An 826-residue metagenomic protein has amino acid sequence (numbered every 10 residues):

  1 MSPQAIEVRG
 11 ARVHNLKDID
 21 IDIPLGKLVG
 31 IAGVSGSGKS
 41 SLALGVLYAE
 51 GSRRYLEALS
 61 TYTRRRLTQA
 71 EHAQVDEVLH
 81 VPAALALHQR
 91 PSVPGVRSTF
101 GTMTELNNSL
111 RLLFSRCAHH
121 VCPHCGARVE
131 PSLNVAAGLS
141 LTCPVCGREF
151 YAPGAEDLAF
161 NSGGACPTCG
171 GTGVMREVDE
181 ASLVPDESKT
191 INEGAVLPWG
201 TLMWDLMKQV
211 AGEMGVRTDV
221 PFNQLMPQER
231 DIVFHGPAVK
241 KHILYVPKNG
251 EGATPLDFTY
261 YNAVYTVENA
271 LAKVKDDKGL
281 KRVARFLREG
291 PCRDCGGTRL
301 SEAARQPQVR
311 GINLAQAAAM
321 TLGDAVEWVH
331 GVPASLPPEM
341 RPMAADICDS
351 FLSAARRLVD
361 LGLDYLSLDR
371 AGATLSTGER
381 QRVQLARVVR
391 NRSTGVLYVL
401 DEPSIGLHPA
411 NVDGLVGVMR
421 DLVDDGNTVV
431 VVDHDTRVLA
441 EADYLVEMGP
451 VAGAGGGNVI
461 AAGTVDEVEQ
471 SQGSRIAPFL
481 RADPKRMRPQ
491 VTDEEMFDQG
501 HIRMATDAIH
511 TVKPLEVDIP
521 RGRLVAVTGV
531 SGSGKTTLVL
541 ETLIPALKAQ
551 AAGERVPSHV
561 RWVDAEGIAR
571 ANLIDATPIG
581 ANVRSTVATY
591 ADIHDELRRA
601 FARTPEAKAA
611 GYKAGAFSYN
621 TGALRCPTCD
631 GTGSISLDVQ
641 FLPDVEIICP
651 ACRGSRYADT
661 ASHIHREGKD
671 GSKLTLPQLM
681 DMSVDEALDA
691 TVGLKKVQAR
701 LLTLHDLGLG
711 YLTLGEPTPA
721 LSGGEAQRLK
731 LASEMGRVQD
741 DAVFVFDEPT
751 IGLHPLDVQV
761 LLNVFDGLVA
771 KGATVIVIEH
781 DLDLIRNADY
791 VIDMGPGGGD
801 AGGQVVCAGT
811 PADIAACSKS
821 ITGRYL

Functional and structural regions predicted by a protein language model:
M1-L826: Conserved phosphate-binding elements of NTP-dependent enzyme cores
